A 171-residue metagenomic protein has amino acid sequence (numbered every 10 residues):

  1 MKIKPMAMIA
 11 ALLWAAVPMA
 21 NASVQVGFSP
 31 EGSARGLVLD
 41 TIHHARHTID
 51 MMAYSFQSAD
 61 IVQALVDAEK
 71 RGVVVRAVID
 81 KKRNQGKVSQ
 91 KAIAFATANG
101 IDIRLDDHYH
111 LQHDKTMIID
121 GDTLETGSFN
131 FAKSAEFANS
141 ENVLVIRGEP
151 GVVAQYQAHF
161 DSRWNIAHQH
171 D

Functional and structural regions predicted by a protein language model:
M1-M8: Bacterial N-terminal signal peptides that target proteins for export
I9-A16: Bacterial N-terminal signal peptides
A20-V24: Boundary at the C-terminal end of the N-terminal hydrophobic targeting segment
Q25-G27, D50-M52, R76-I79, R104-L105 (+3 more regions): Structural recognition of the beta-strand scaffold that forms the well-ordered cores of secreted hydrolase catalytic
S29-A34: A general structural motif
G36, I119, L124-D171: Signature of lipid phosphatidyltransferase scaffolds
D40-I101: Primarily the HKD phosphodiesterase
S55-A59, K81-Q85, Y109-L111, T123-L124 (+2 more regions): Solvent-exposed loop/turn segments at secondary-structure junctions within structured extracellular/periplasmic domains
